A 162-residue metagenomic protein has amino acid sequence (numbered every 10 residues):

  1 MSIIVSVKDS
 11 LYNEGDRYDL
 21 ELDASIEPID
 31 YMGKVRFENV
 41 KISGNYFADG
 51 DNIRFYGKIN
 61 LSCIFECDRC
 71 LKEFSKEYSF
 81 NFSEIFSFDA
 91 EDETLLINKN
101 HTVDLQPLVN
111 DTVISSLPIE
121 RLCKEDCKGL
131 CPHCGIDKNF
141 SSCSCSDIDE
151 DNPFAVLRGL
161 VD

Functional and structural regions predicted by a protein language model:
M1-D162: Structured interface patches
